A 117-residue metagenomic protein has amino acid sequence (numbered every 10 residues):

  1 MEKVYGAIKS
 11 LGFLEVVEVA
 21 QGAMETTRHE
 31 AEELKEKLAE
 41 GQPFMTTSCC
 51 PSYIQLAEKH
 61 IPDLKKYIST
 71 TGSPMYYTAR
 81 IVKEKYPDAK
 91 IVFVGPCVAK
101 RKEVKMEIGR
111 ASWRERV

Functional and structural regions predicted by a protein language model:
M1-R116: Iron-sulfur-associated redox domains of electron-transfer enzymes in respiratory and anaerobic energy metabolism
